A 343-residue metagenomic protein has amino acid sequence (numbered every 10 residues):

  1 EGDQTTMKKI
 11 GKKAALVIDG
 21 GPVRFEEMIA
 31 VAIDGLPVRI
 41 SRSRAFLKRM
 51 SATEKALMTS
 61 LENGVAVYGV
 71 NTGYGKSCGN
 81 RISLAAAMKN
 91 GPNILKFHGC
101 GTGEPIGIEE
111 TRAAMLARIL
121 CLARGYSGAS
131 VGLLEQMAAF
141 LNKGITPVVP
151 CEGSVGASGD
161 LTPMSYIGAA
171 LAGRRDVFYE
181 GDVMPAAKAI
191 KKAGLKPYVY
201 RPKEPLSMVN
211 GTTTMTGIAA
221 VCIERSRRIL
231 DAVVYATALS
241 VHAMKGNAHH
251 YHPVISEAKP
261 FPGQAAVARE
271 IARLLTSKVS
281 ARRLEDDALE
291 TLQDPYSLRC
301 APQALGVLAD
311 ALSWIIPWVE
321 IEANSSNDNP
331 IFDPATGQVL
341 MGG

Functional and structural regions predicted by a protein language model:
E1-T6: Short, Lys/Arg-enriched N-terminal segments with co-localized hydrophobic residues within the first ~10-30 amino acids
M7-G64: N- or domain-start disorder-to-order transition segments that initiate the globular core
A15-F25, I190-N210, E270, L274-D287 (+2 more regions): Acidic, low-complexity proline/glycine-rich segments
V31-G35, A56, S60, G64 (+11 more regions): Change "in soluble alpha/beta enzymes" to "in soluble alpha/beta proteins
Y68-N90, F97-L120, V148-A172, D182 (+2 more regions): FAD-binding core of FAD-dependent oxidoreductases, characterized by glycine-rich FAD pyrophosphate-binding loops
G125-E152: FAD-binding glycine-rich core of flavoenzymes that anchor FAD
P163-A272, T276: Mobile "lid/hinge" segments at catalytic clefts and subdomain interfaces of large enzymes
V241-G343: Accessory "access/gating" subregions that flank catalytic or transport cores
